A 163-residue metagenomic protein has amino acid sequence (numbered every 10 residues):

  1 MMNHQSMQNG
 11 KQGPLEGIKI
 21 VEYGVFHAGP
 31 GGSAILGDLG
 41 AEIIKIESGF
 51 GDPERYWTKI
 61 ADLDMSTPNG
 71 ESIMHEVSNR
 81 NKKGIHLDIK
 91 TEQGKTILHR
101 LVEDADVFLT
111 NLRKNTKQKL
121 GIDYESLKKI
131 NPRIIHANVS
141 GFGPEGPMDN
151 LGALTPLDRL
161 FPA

Functional and structural regions predicted by a protein language model:
M1-A163: N-terminal helix-loop segment corresponding to the beta1-alpha1 unit of nucleotide/adenylate-binding folds
